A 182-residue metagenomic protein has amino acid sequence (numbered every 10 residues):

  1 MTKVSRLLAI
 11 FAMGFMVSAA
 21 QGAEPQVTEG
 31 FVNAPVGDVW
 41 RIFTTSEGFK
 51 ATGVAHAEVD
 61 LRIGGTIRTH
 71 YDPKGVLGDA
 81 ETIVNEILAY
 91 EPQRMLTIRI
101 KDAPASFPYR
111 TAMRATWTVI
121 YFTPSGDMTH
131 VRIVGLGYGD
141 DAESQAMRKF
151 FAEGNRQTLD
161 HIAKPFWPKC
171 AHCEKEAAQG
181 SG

Functional and structural regions predicted by a protein language model:
M1-A9: Bacterial N-terminal signal peptides that target proteins for export
L8-S18: Bacterial N-terminal signal peptides
A19-E58, R62, G182: Hydrophobic ligand-binding cavity/cleft-lining segments
T28-G30, H56, T82-A89, A115-P124: Hydrophobic/aromatic beta-strand elements that line small-molecule binding cavities or substrate pockets in beta-rich
N33-G37, L61, L88-L96, Y121-H130 (+2 more regions): A short, structured loop/turn motif at beta-sheet edges
E47-T82, Y90: Short beta-edge strand/loop motif at the mouth of beta-sheet-based domains
F107-E153: Beta-strand/loop substructures that line and gate deep hydrophobic ligand-binding cavities in soluble
K164-G182: Short, highly charged C-terminal tails/helix-capping segments
